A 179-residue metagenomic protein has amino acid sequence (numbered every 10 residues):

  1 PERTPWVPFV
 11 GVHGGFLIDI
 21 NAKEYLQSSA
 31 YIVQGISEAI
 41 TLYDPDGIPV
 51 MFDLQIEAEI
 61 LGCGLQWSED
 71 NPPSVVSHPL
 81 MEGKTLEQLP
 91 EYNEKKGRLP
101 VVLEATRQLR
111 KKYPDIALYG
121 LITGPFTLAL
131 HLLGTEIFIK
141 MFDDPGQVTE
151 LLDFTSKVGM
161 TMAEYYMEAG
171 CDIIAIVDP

Functional and structural regions predicted by a protein language model:
P1-E69, E104: N-terminal basic, low-complexity leaders that serve as flexible interaction/assembly modules and, when applicable, as
P1-G14, I20-K23, D46, P72 (+1 more regions): Active-site loop segments of alpha/beta catalytic cores
D19-I36, H78-L89, G124-L130: An N-terminal domain-start capping segment
A30-G35, P72-S77, D143-Q147: Glycine-rich loops and low-complexity Gly/Arg-rich segments that provide flexible linkers or classic glycine-based
I36-T41, P79-K84, T149-F154, C171: Short C-terminal domain-edge/linker segments immediately following a structured domain
D53-Y92, Q108, D115: A contiguous, low-structure linker/loop signature
